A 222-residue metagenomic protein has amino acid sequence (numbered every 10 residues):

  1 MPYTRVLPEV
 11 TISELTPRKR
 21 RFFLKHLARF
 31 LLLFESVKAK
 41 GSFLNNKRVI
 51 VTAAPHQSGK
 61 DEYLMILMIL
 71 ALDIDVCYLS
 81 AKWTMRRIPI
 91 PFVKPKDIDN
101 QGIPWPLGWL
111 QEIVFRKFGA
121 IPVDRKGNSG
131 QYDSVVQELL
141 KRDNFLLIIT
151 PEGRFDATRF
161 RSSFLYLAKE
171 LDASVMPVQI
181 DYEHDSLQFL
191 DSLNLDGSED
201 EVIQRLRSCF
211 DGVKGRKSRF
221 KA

Functional and structural regions predicted by a protein language model:
M1-R5: N-terminal, positively charged/glycine-rich alpha-helical extensions of SAM-dependent methyltransferases
V6-K25: Helix-enriched interaction subdomains in cytosolic or periplasmic regions, typified by TIR/SEFIR signaling/NADase cores
F34-C209: Soluble catalytic domains of membrane acyltransferases
Q204-A222: A charged, well-structured terminal subsegment
